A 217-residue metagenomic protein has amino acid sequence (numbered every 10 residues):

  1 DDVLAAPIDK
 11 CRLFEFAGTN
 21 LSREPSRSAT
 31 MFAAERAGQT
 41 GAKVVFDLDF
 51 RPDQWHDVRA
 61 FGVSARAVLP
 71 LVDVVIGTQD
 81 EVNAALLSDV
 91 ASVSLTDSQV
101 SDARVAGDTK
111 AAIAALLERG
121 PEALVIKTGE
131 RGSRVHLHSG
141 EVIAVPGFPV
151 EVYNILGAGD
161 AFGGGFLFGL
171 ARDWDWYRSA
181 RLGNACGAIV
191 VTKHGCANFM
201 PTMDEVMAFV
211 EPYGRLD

Functional and structural regions predicted by a protein language model:
D1-A6, A33-A34, L116: Short, charge-rich amphipathic segments
D1-L4, D57, T78, D108 (+2 more regions): Helix N-cap and loop-to-helix transition residues
D1-R23, V206-D217: Conserved N-terminal subdomain of the carbohydrate kinase-like
A5-D9, R66-L69, E118: A short, aliphatic-rich alpha-helical micro-motif
K10, A42, E122: Short coil/turn segments at beta-strand junctions that form active-site/ligand-binding loops
L13-A111, R131-S133: Conserved beta-alpha-beta core of the PfkB/ribokinase-like small-molecule kinase fold
E35-Q39, L86-D217: Conserved phosphate-binding/catalytic region of the ribokinase-like
